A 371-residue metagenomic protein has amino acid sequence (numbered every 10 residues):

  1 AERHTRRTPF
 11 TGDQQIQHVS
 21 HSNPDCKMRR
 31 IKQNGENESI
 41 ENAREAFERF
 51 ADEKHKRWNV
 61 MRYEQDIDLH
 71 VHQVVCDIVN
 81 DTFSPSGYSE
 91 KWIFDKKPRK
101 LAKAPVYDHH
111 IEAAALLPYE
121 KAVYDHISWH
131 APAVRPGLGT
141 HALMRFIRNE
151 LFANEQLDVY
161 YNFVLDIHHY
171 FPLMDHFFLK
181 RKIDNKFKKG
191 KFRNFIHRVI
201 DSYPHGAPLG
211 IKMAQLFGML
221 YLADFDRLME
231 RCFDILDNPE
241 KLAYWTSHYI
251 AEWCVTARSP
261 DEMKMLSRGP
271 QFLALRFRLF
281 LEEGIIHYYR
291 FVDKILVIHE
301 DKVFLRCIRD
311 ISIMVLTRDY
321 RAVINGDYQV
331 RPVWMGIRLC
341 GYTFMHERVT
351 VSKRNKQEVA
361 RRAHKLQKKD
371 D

Functional and structural regions predicted by a protein language model:
A1-H72: Non-catalytic, polymerase-adjacent accessory regions of viral genome-replication enzymes
R30-Q33, L116-D175: Active-site-proximal segment of RNA-dependent polymerases
H55-R57, M61, S86-A113, H126-L138 (+1 more regions): Short, conserved non-catalytic motifs in the polymerase core
Y63-G87: Amphipathic alpha-helical blocks
D77, E150-V292, L296-I311, R331: Conserved polymerase palm-domain catalytic core
D319-E347: Conserved catalytic core of two-metal-ion nucleotidyltransferases
R338-D371: Active-site and adjacent loop segments of nucleotide-processing enzymes that use two-metal-ion phosphate chemistry
